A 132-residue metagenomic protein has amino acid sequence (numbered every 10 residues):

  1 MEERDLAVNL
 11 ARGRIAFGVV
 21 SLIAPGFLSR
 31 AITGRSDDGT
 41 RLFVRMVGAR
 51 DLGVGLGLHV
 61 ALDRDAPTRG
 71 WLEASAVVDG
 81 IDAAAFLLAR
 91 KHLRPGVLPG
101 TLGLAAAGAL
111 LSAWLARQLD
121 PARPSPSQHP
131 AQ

Functional and structural regions predicted by a protein language model:
M1-Q132: Short amphipathic, positively biased membrane-proximal segments that drive organelle/inner-membrane targeting
